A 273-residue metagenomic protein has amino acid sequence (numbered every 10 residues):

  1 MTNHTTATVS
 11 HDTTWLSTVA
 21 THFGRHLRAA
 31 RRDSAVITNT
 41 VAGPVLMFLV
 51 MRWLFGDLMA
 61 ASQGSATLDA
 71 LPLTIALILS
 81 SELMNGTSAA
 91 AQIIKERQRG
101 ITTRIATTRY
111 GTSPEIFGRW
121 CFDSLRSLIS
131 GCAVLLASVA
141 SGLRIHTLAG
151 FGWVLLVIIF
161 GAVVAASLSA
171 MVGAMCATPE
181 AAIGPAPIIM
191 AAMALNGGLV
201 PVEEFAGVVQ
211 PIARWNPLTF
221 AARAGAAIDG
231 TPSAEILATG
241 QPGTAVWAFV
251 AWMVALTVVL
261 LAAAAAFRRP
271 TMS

Functional and structural regions predicted by a protein language model:
T2-G43, P270-S273: Aromatic- and glycine-rich beta-strand/loop motifs that create alpha-glucan
N3, S17-H22, P201-T239, W247: Short hydrophobic, aromatic-rich alpha-helical segments embedded in or entering the lipid bilayer of multi-pass
R31-L58, A70-T87, I129-G131, P185-A194 (+1 more regions): Hydrophobic alpha-helical transmembrane segments of multi-pass membrane transport/permease proteins
L46, V50, D69-S141: Hydrophobic alpha-helical transmembrane segments of multi-pass membrane transport proteins
M51-A60, S138-H146, C176-A177, V200-E204 (+2 more regions): Short helix-capping/hinge motifs at transmembrane helix termini and TM-loop junctions
M51-L58, M175-T219: Transmembrane helix segments
G64-I93, V157-A162, A166-A170, A174 (+1 more regions): Hydrophobic alpha-helical transmembrane segments of membrane proteins
T112, I116-M193, T244-A265: Alpha-helical transmembrane segments and their short interhelical loops
